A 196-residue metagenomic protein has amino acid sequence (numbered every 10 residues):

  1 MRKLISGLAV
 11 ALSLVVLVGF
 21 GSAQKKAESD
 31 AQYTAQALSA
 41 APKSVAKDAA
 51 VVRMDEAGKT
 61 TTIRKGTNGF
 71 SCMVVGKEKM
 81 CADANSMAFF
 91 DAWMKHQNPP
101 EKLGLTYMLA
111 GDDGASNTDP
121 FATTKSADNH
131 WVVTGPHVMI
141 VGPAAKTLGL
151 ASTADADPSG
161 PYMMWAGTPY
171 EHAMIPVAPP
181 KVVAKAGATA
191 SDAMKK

Functional and structural regions predicted by a protein language model:
M1-L8: Bacterial N-terminal signal peptides that target proteins for export
A9-L17: Bacterial N-terminal signal peptides
V18-K26: Sec/Tat signal peptide C-region and signal peptidase I cleavage site
K25-K196: Primary mode marks residue(s) on the alpha4-beta5-alpha5 output face of response regulator receiver
